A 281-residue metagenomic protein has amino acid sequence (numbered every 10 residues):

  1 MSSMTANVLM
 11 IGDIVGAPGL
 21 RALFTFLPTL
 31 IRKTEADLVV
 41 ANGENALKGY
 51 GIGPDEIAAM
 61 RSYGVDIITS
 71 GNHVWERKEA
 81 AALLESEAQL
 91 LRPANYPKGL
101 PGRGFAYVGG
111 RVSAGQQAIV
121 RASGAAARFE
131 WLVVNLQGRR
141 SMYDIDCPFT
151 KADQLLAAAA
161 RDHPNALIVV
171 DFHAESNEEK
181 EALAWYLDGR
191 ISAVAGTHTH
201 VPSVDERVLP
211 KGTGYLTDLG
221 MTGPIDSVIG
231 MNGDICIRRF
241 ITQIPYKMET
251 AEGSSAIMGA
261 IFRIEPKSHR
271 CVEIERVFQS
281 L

Functional and structural regions predicted by a protein language model:
M1-L281: Acidic, metal/ion-coordinating pockets
